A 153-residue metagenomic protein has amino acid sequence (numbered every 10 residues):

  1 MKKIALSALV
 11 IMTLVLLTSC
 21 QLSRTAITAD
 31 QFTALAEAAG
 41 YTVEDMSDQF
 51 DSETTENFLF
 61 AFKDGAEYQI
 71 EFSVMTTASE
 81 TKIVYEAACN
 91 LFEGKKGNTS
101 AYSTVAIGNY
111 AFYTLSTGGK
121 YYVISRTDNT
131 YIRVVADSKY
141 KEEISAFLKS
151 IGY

Functional and structural regions predicted by a protein language model:
M1-I4: Positively charged n-region of N-terminal signal peptides that target proteins for export
L6-A8: An N-terminal amphipathic alpha-helical segment
I11-M12: Repetitive helical segments and hydrophobic/amphipathic motifs
L16-S19: C-terminal motif of bacterial Sec signal peptides marking the signal peptidase cleavage site
Q21-R24: Bacterial signal peptide processing site
Q31-Y110: Short, solvent-exposed recognition patches
S100-Y153: A short, solvent-exposed beta-edge/loop patch
